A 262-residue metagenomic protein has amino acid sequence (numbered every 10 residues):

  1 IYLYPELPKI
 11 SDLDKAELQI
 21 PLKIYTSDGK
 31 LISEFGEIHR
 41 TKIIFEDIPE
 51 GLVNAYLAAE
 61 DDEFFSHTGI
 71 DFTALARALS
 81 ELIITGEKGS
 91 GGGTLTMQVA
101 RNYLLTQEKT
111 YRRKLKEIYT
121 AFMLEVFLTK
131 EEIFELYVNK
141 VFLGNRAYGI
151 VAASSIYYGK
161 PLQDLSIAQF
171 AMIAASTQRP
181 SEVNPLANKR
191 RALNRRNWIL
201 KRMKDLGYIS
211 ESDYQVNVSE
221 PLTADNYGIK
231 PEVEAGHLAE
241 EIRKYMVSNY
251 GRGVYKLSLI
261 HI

Functional and structural regions predicted by a protein language model:
I1-Y25, E63, I83: N-terminal type II signal-anchor transmembrane helix that functions as the membrane-insertion/stop-transfer segment
E17-P21, S27, I38-R40, I48-V53 (+11 more regions): Extracytoplasmic
T26-S33: Juxtamembrane extramembrane loops of integral membrane proteins
E34-F35, S212: Short capping micro-motif at the N-terminus of alpha-helices
P49-E50, H67-T85, Q215-E232: Acidic helix-start/capping segments at beta-turn-to-alpha-helix junctions
A59-D62, K160: Residues immediately flanking
E87-I260: Non-catalytic, structured segments within soluble enzyme domains
